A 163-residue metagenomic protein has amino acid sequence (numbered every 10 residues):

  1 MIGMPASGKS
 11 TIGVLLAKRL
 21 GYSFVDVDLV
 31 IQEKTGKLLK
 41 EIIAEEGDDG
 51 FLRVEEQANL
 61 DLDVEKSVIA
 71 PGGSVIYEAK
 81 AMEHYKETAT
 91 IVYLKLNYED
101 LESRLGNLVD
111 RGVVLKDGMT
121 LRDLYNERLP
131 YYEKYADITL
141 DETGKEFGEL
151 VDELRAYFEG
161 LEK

Functional and structural regions predicted by a protein language model:
M1: Hydrophobic anchor at the beta1->P-loop junction of P-loop NTPases
M4: P-loop (Walker A) phosphate-binding loop of NTP-binding proteins
S10: Walker A/P-loop
L15, R19, E127-K163: NTP-dependent small-molecule kinase module
K18-L29, K37: Post-Walker A helix-loop "phosphate-sensing" segment adjacent to the P-loop in P-loop NTPases
L29-V75, A79-E83: ATP-dependent small-molecule kinase phosphotransfer cores that center on conserved nucleotide phosphate-binding segments
G73-V75, N97-E99, K145: Short glycine-rich anion-binding loops that position phosphate/pyrophosphate groups of nucleotides and phosphorylated
T88-P130: A glycine- and Lys/Arg-enriched "phosphate-lid" helix/loop adjacent to the NTP-binding pocket of small-molecule kinases
